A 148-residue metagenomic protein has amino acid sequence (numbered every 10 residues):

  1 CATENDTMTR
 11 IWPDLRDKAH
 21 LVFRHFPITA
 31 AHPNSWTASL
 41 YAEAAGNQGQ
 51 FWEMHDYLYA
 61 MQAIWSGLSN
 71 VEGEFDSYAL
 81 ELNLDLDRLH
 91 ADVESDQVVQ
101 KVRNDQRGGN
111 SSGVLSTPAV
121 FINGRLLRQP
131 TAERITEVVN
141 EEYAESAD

Functional and structural regions predicted by a protein language model:
A2-L80, N140, E145-S146: Structural alpha/beta surface segment adjacent to cysteine/selenocysteine redox centers across thiol/disulfide enzymes
A2-W12, D76-D148: C-terminal cap of thioredoxin/glutaredoxin-like
